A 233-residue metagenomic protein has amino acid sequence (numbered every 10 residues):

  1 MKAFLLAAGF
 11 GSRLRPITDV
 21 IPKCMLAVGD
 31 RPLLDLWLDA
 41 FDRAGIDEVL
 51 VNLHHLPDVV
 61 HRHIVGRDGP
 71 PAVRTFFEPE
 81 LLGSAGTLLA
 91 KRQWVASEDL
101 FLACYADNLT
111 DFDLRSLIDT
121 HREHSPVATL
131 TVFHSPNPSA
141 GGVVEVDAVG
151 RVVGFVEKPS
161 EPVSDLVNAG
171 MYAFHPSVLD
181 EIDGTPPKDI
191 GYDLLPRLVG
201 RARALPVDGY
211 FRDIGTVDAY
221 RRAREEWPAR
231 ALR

Functional and structural regions predicted by a protein language model:
M1-D19, D42: N-terminal nucleotide-binding beta1-loop-alpha1 segment
K2-L5, A27, R31-Y105, D111-S116 (+2 more regions): Conserved N-terminal catalytic core of the sugar/cofactor nucleotidyltransferase
F10, I21, L56, N108 (+1 more regions): A generic "binding-loop/recognition-motif" signal
M25, V144-V146, L195, A204: A structural signal for short hydrophobic beta-strand segments in well-ordered beta-sheet cores
L34, V60, K91, D107 (+4 more regions): Residue-level signal for inorganic ion chemistry
D99-L102, L109, R115-R122, P136-P138 (+1 more regions): Catalytic-core segments of class I nucleotidyltransferases/pyrophosphorylases that form NMP-activated intermediates
H124-H134: A short, conserved acidic/glycine-rich loop-to-beta-strand motif that forms the donor nucleotide-sugar/metal
